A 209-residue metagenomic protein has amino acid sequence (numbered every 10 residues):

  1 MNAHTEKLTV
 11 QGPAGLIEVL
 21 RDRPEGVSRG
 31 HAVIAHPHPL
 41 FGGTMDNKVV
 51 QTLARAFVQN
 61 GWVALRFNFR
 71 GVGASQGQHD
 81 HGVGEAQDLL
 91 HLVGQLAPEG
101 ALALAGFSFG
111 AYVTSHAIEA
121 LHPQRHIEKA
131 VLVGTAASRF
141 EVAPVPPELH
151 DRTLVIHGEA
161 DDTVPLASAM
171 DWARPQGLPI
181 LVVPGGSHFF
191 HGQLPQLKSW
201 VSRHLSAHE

Functional and structural regions predicted by a protein language model:
V10-G12, L16-E99: Serine-hydrolase catalytic machinery in alpha/beta-hydrolase-like enzymes
P37-H38, V131-F140: Active-site nucleophile loop of the alpha/beta-hydrolase fold
L104-G106, V133: Short beta-strand immediately N-terminal to the catalytic nucleophile in serine-hydrolase-like folds
G106-T114: Gly/Ala-rich beta-loop-alpha elbow adjacent to hydrolase catalytic centers
S138-R139, E159-V164, H188-F189: Acidic catalytic loop of the alpha/beta-hydrolase fold
L149-H150, V155-H157, D161: Short beta-strand/loop motif that positions the catalytic acidic residue of the alpha/beta-hydrolase fold
E159-L178: Conserved loop-alpha-helix segment in the C-terminal half of the alpha/beta-hydrolase fold that carries the catalytic
G186-K198: Catalytic histidine-centered segment of alpha/beta-hydrolase-like enzymes
